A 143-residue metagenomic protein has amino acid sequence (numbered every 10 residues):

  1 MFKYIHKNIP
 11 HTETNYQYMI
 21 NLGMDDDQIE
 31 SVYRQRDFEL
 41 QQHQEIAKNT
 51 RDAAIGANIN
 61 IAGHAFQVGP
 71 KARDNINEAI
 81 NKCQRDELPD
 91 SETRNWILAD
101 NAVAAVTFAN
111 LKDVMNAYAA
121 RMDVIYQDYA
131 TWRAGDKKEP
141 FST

Functional and structural regions predicted by a protein language model:
M1-T143: A preference for well-ordered globular domain cores that mediate specific macromolecular interactions or catalysis
